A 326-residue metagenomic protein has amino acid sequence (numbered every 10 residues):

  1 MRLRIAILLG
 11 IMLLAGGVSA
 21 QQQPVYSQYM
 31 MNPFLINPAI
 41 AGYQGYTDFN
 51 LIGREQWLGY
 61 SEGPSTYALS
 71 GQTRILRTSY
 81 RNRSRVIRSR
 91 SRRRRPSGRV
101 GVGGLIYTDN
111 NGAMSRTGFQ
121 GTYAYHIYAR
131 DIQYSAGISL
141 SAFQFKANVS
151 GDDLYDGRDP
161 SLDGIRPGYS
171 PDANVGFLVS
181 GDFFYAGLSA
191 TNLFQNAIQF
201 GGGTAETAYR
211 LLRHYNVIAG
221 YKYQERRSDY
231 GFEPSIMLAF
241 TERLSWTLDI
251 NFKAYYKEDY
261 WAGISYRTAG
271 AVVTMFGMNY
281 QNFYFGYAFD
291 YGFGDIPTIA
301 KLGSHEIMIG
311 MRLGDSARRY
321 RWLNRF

Functional and structural regions predicted by a protein language model:
R4-L14: Sec-dependent N-terminal signal peptides
G16-A20: Sec/Tat signal peptide C-region and signal peptidase I cleavage site
Q21-F326: Subset of outer-membrane beta-barrel
